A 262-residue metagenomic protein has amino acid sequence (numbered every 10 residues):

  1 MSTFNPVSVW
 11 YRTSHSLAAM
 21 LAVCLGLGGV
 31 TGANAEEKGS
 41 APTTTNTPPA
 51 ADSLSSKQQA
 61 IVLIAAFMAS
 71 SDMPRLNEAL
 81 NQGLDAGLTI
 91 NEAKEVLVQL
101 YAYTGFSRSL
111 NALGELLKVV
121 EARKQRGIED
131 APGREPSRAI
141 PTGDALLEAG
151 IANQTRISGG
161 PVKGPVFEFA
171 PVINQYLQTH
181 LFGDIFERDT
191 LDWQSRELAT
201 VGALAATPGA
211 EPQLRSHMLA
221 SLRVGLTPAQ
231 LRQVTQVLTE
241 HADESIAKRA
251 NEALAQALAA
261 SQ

Functional and structural regions predicted by a protein language model:
S2-M20: Bacterial N-terminal signal peptides that target proteins for export
C24-G26, G32-K57, A69-A86, N91-E92 (+5 more regions): Acidic, glycine/proline-rich low-complexity segments that act as flexible tails and inter-domain linkers
Q58-S70, S195-A210: Amphipathic, charged-and-aliphatic alpha-helical interface segments that function as noncatalytic docking
A79, G209-L219, R232: Short conserved catalytic/interaction loops centered on acidic-Pro-aromatic/His motifs
I173, S195, L214-H217: Amphipathic alpha-helical interface surfaces
